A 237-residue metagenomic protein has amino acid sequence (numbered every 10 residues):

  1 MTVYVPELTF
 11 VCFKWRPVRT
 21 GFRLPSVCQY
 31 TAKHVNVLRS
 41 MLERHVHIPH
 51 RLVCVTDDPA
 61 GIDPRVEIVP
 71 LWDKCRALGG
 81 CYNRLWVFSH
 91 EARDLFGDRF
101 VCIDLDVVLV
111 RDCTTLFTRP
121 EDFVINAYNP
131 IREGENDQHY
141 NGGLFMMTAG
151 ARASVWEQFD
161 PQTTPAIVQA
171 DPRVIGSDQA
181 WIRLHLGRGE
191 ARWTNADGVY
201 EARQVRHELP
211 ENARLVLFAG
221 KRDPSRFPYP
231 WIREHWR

Functional and structural regions predicted by a protein language model:
M1-L78, R93-L95, A149, D223: N-terminal anchoring/stem segment of glycosyltransferases
I48-D57, R99-I103, V107, F123-N126 (+2 more regions): Short, hydrophobic beta-strand segments that form beta-sheet elements in well-ordered domains
V53-G61, L109-T114, A196-Y200, F218-R222: Short, polar loop motifs at secondary-structure junctions
A60-D63, E67-P70, Y82-I131: GT-A fold catalytic core of metal-dependent nucleotide-sugar glycosyltransferases, centered on the diacidic
R84-L85, D122, N141-F145, R214: Small-molecule pocket liners
S89, M146-T148, L217: Short, well-ordered beta-strand micro-motif
V124-A149: Short beta-strand-to-loop element that shapes/binds the nucleotide-sugar donor at the catalytic cleft/hinge
G150-R237: Catalytic core and acceptor-binding pocket of nucleotide-sugar-dependent glycosyltransferases
